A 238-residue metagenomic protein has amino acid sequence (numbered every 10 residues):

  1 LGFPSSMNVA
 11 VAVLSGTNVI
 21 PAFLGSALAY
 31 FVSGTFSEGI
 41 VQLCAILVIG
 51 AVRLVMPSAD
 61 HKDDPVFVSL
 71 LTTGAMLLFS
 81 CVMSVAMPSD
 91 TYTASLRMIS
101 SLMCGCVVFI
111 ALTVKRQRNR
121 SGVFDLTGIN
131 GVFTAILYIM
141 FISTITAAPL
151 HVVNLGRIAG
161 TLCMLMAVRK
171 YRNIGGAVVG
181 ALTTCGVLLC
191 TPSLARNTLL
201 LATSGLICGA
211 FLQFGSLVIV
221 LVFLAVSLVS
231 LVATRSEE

Functional and structural regions predicted by a protein language model:
L1-A177: Alpha-helical transmembrane segments and their membrane-interface boundaries that form or gate the permeation pathway
A27-A51, L150-V153, T183-G215, V229-R235: Interfacial aromatic-anchored transmembrane helix boundaries in multi-pass membrane proteins
H61, M87, S216-L217, T234: Intrinsically disordered or highly flexible coil/loop and linker segments, enriched in small and charged/polar residues
V68-F79, V132-Y138, L199-G205, G209 (+2 more regions): Hydrophobic membrane-spanning alpha-helices of multi-pass integral membrane proteins
G176-T184: Short hydrophobic alpha-helical segments that form membrane-spanning helices or hydrophobic packing faces of helical
E238: Conserved small/polar residues in nucleotide/adenosyl-binding loops
